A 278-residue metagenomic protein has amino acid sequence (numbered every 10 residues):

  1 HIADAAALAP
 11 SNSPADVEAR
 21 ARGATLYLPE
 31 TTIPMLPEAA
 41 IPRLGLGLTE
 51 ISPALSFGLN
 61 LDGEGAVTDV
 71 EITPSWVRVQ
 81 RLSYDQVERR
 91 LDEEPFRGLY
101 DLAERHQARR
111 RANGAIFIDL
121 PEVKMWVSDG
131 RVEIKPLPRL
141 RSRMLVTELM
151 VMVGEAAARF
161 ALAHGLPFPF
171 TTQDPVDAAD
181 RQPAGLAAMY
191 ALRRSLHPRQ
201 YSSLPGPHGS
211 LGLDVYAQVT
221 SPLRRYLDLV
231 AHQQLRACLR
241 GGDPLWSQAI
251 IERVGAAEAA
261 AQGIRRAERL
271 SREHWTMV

Functional and structural regions predicted by a protein language model:
H1-V278: Electropositive polyanion-binding surfaces
